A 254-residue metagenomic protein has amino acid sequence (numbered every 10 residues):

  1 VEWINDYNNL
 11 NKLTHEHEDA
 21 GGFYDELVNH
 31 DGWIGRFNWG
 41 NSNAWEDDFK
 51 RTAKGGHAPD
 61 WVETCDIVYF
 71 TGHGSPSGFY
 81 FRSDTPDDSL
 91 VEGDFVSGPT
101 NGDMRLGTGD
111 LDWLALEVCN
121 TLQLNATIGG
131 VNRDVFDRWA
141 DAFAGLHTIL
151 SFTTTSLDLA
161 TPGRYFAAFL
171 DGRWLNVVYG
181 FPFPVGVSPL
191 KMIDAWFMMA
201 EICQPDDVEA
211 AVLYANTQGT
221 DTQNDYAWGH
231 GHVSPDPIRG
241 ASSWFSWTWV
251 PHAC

Functional and structural regions predicted by a protein language model:
V1-Y80, D84, L116, V135: A domain-level signal for caspase-like cysteine endopeptidase catalytic cores and their zymogen-processing architecture
N5-N11, N29, N38-N43, N101 (+6 more regions): Detector for Asparagine
H30-W33, N38, V91, T217 (+2 more regions): Intrinsically disordered, low-complexity segments enriched in small/polar residues
N41-E46, D87-T100, L157, W174-N176 (+1 more regions): General structural signal for secondary-structure boundaries
T52-C65, G93-G109, F136-G145: Mature extracellular/periplasmic domains of secretome proteins
V68, L111-L116, T148-T153: Extended, charged catalytic domains and RNA/DNA-binding interfaces, predominantly in divalent-metal-using enzymes
G74-G109, W113, N120: A short, glycine/acidic-enriched catalytic loop
T121-C254: Active-site-proximal C-terminal subdomain of hydrolase catalytic domains
